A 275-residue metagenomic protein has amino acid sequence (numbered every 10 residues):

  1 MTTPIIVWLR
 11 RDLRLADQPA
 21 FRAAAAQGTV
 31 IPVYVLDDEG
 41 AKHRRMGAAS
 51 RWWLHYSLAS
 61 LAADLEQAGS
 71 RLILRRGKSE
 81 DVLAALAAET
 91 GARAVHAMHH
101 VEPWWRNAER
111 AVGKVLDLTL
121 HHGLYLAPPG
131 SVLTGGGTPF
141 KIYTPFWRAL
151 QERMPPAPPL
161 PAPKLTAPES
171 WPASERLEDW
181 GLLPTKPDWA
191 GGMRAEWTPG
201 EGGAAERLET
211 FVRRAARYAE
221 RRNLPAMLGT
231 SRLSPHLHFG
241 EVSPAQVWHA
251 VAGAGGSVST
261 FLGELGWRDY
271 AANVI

Functional and structural regions predicted by a protein language model:
M1-P158, S257: Trp/Phe/Arg-rich N-terminal binding region typifying the photolyase-homology
G137-I275: Glycine/tryptophan-enriched, flexible segments
